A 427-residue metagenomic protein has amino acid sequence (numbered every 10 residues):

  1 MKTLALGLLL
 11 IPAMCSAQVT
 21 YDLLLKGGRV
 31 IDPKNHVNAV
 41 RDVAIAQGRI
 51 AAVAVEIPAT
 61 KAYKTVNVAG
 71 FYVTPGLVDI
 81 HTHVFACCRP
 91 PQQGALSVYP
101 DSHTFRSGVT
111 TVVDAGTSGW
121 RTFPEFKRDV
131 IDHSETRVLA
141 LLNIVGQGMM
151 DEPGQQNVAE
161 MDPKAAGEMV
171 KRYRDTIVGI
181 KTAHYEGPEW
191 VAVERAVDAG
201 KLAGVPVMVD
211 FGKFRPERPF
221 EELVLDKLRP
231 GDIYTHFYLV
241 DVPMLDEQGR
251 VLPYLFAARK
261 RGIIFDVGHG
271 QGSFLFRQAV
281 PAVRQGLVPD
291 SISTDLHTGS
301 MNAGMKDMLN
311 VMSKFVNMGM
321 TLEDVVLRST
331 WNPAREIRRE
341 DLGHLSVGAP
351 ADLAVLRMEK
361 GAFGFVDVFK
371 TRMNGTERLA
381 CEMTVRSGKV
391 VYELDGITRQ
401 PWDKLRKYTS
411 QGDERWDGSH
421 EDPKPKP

Functional and structural regions predicted by a protein language model:
P12-M14: N-terminal signal peptide c-region/cleavage motif recognized by signal peptidases
V19-L23, V30-G76: Histidine-rich, glycine-flanked metal-binding segment
G28, G48, G70, H81 (+9 more regions): Divalent metal-coordination and catalytic microenvironments
G28, P350-K404: C-terminal cap of metal-dependent C-N hydrolases
T60-D132: Metal-associated gating/positioning segment near the N- to mid-region
Y99-K127, S134-E152, Y173-P188, G204-M208 (+2 more regions): Divalent metal-dependent hydrolysis catalytic cores, especially in the metallo-beta-lactamase
G179-N302: Active-site core of metal-dependent hydrolases
R277-K360: His/Asp/Glu-enriched, well-ordered alpha-helical/loop segment that forms or immediately abuts the divalent-metal
